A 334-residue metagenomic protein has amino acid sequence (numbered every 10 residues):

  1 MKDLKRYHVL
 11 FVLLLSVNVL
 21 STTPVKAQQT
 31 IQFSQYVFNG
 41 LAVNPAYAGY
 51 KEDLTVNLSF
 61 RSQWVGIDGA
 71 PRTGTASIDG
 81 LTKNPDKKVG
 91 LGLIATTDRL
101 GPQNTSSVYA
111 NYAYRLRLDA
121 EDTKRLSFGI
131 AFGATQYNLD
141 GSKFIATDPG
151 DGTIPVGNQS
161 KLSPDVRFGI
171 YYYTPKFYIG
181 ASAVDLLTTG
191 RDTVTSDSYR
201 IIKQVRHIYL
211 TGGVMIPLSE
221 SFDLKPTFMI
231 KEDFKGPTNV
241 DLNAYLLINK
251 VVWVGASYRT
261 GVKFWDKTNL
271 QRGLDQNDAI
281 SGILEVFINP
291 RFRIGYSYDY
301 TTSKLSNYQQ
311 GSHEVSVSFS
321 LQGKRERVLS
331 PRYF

Functional and structural regions predicted by a protein language model:
M1-F11: Bacterial N-terminal signal peptides that target proteins for export
M1-K2, S16, E121: Short intrinsically disordered, low-complexity coil segments enriched in acidic
F11-V19: Bacterial N-terminal signal peptides
L20-S21, Y209: A detector of low-complexity, intrinsically disordered, Ser/Thr/Gly/Pro/Ala-rich segments
T23-A27: Sec/Tat signal peptide C-region and signal peptidase I cleavage site
Q28-F334: Subset of outer-membrane beta-barrel
